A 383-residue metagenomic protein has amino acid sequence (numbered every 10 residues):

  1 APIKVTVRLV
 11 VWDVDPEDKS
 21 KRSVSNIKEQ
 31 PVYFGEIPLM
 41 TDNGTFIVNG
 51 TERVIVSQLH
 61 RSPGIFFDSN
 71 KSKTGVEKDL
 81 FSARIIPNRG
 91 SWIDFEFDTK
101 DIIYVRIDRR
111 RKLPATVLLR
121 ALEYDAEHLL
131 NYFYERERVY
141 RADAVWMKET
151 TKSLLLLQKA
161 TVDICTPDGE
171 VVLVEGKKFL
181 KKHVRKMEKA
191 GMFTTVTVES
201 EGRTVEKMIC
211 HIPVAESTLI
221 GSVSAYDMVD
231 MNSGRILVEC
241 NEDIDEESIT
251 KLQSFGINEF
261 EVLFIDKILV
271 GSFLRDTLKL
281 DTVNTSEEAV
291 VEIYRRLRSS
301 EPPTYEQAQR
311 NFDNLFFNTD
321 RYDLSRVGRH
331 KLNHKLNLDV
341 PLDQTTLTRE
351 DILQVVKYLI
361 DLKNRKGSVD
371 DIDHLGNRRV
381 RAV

Functional and structural regions predicted by a protein language model:
A1-V383: N-terminal non-catalytic structural scaffold regions of very large proteins
